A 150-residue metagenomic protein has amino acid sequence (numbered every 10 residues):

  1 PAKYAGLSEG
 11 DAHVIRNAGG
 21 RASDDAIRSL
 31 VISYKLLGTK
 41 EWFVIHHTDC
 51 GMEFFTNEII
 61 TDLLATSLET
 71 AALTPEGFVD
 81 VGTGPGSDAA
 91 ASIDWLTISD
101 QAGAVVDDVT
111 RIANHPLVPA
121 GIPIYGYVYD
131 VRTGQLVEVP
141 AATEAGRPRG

Functional and structural regions predicted by a protein language model:
P1-D24: Short, conserved "active-site rim" segments that organize catalytic pockets and cofactor/ligand binding
K3-E9, L30-I32, A142-E144: Short, solvent-exposed amphipathic alpha-helical segments in soluble enzyme and RNA/protein-processing domains
D11-H13, K40-F43, Y125-G126: Structural motif
I15, V44, G134: Divalent metal-coordination and catalytic microenvironments
N17, H47, Y129: Cofactor-binding loop segments of dinucleotide-utilizing enzymes, especially the Rossmann-like FAD- and NAD(P)+-binding
G20-A22, I32-L37, M52-G150: Divalent-metal-activated hydrolytic enzyme cores
L37-C50: Ordered, amphipathic secondary-structure segments that act as subunit-interaction surfaces in large macromolecular
